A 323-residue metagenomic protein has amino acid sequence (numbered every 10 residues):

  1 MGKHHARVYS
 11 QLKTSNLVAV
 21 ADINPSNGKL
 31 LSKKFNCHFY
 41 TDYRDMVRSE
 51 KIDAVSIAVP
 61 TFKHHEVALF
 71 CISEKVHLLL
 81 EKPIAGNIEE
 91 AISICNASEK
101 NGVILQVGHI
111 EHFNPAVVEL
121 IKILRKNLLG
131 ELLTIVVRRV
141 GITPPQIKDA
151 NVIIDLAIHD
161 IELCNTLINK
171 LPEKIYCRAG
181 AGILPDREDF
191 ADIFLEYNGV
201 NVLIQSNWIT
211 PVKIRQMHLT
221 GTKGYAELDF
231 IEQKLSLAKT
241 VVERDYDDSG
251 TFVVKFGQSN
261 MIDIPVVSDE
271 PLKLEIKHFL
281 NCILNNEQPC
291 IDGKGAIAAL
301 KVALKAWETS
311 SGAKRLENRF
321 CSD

Functional and structural regions predicted by a protein language model:
M1-F35: N-terminal Rossmann-like dinucleotide-binding module
H5, C37-A97: Beta-loop-alpha module in the N-terminal Rossmann-like domain of NAD(P)-dependent dehydrogenases, especially those
L30-C37, A97-N101: Short, conserved SAM-binding/catalytic segment of Class I S-adenosyl-L-methionine-dependent methyltransferases
T41, L80, L105-V107, L228: Hydrophobic residues in well-ordered beta-strands that form the structural core
A54-V59, I264, H278-D323: C-terminal helix-rich "cap/oligomerization" subdomain common to oxidoreductases
A85-I147: A contiguous active-site-proximal alpha/beta segment in oxidoreductase catalytic domains
G108-P115, G141-P172, D189, E275 (+1 more regions): Mid-domain beta-loop-alpha active-site segment that forms a flexible, acidic cofactor/metal-binding surface
I161-A238, V266-D269, K273-N286, L304-A306 (+1 more regions): Contiguous beta-strand/loop segments that form the cofactor/metal-binding neighborhood of enzyme cores
